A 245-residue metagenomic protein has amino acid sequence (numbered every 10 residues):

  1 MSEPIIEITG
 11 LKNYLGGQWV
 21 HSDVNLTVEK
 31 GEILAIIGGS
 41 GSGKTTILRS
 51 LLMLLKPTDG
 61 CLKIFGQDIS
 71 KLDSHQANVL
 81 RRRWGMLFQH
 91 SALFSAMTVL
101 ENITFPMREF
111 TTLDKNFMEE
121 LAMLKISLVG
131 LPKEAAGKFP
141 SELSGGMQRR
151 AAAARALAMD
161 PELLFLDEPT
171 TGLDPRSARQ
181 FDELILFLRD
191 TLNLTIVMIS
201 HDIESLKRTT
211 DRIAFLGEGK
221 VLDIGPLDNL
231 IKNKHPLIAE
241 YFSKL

Functional and structural regions predicted by a protein language model:
L52: Helix-to-loop junction immediately C-terminal to a conserved catalytic motif
D68, N116-E134: Conserved ABC ATPase "signature" region
F139-L143, M147: Conserved ABC ATPase signature
A156-L157: ABC ATPase C-loop
D160: Conserved catalytic motifs of ABC-family nucleotide-binding domains
L164-D167: Catalytic Walker B motif of ABC-type/P-loop ATPase nucleotide-binding domains
